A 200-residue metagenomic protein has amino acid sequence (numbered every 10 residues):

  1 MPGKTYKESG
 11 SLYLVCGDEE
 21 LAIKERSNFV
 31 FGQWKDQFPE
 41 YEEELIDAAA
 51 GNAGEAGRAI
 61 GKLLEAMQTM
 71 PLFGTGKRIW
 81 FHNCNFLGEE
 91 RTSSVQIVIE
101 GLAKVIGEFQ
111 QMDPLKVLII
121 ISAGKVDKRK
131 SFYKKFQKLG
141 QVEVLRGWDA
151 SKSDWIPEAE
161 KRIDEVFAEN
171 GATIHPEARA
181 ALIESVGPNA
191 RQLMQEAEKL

Functional and structural regions predicted by a protein language model:
M1-L200: Conserved beta/loop motifs at nucleotide-recognition and modification sites
